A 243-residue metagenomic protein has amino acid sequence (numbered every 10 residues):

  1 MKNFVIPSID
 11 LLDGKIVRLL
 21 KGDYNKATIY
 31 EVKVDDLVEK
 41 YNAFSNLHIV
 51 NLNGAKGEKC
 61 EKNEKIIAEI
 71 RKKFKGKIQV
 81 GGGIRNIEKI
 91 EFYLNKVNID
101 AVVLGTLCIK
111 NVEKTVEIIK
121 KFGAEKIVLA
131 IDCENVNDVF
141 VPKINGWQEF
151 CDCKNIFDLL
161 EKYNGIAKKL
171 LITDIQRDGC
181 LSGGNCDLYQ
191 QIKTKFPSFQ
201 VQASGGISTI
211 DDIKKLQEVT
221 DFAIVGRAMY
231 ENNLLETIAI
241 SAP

Functional and structural regions predicted by a protein language model:
F4-S8, N46-H48, K77-Q79, D100-V103 (+5 more regions): Structural preference for beta-strand elements that scaffold enzyme active sites
L12-K26, I99-D178: Conserved anion-binding
D23-Y41: Short catalytic helix/loop segments, enriched in acidic residues and glycine and frequently bearing histidine
N46-K65, T173-L181: Glycine-rich, proline-tolerant flexible connector loops at the mouths of alpha/beta enzymes
E58-Q79, K120-A130, G183-T209: Alpha-helix-loop-beta-strand connector modules within alpha/beta enzyme cores
C60-F122: Glycine/small-residue-rich loop that forms an oxyanion/phosphate-binding "nest" at active or ligand-binding sites
I78-A101, D187-A223: Catalytic cores of alpha/beta
F92, K96-K114, Q176, G205-T209 (+1 more regions): Glycine-rich phosphate-binding active-site loops on the catalytic face of alpha/beta enzymes
